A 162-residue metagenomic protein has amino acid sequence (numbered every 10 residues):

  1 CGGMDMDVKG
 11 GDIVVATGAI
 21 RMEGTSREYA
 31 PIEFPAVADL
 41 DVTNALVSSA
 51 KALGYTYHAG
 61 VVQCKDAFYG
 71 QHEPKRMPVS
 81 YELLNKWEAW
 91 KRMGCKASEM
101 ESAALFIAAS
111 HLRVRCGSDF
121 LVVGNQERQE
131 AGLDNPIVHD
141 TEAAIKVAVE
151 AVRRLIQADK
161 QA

Functional and structural regions predicted by a protein language model:
C1-A162: Glycine-rich phosphate- or other oxyanion-binding loops that anchor nucleotides, phosphorylated ligands
